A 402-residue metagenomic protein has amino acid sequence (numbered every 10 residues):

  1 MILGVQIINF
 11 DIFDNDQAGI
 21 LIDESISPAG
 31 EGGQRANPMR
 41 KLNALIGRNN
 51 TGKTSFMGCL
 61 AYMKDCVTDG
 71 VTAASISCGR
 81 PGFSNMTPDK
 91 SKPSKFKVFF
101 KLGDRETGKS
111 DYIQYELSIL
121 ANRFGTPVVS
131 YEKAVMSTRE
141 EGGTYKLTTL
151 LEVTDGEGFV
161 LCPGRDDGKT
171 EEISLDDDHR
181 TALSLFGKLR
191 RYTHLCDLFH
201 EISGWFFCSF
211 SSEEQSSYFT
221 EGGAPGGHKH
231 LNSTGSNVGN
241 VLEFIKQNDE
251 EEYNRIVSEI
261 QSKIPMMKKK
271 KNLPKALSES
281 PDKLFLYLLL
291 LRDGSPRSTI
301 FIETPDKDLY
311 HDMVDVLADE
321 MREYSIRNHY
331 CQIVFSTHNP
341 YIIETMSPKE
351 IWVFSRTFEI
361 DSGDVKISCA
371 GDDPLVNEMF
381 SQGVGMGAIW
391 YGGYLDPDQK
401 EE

Functional and structural regions predicted by a protein language model:
M1-D69, S77-S84: Pre-Walker A-like glycine/lysine-rich segment at the N-terminus of P-loop NTPase domains
M1-G4, D312-E402: C-terminal lobe/lid and adjacent interdomain/linker elements of RecA-like ASCE P-loop ATPase modules
M1-N9, E201-S203, K246-K271: Amphipathic alpha-helical domain-onset/packing element
N37-P38, T87-S91, R292-S295, E323-N328 (+1 more regions): Conserved catalytic network of the ASCE P-loop NTPase/AAA+ motor domain
P38-L42, M57-F124: Conserved P-loop NTP-binding catalytic core
K41-L45, N237, S258-V314: Conserved ABC ATPase signature
P93-F96, S203-G204, S347-E350: Short glycine-/polar-rich loops that comprise or flank the Walker A/P-loop and associated switch/sensor motifs
T107-S258: Electropositive, glycine-dotted interaction segments that contact anionic polymers or phosphate-rich ligands
